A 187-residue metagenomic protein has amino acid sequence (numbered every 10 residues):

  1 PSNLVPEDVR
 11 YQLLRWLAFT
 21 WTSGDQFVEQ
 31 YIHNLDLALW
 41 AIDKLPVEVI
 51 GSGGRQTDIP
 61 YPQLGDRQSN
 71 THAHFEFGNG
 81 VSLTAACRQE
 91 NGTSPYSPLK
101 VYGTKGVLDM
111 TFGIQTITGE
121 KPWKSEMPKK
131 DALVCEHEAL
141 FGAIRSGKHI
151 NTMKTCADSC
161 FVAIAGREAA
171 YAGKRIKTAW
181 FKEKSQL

Functional and structural regions predicted by a protein language model:
P1-L64, A73, P98-K100, V107 (+1 more regions): Predominantly a Rossmann-like dinucleotide-binding segment in NAD(P)-dependent oxidoreductases
Y11, A132-A139: Generic alpha-helical secondary structure signal
T20-V28, R55-Y61, A86-R88, W123-K129 (+1 more regions): Active-site rim elements
I32, R67, D131-C135, I150 (+1 more regions): Conserved structured core elements
L35-L39, H74, H137-R145, A157-C160: Non-transmembrane alpha-helical segments in soluble domains of secreted/periplasmic/extracellular proteins
T57-P60, N91-S94, S185-Q186: Flexible loop/turn segments at secondary-structure boundaries
Q63-C135: NAD(P)-dinucleotide binding in Rossmann-like oxidoreductases
L64-D66, G142-L187: C-terminal helix-rich "cap/oligomerization" subdomain common to oxidoreductases
